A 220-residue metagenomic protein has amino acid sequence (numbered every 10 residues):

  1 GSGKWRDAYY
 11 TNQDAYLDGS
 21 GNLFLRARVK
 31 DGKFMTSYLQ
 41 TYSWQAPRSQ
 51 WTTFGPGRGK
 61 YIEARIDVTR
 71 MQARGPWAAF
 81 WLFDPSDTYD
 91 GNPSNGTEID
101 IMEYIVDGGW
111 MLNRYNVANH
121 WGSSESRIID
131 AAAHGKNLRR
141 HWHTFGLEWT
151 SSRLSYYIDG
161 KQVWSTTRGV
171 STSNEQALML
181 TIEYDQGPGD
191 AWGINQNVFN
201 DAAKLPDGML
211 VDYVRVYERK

Functional and structural regions predicted by a protein language model:
G1-K220: GH16 jelly-roll
